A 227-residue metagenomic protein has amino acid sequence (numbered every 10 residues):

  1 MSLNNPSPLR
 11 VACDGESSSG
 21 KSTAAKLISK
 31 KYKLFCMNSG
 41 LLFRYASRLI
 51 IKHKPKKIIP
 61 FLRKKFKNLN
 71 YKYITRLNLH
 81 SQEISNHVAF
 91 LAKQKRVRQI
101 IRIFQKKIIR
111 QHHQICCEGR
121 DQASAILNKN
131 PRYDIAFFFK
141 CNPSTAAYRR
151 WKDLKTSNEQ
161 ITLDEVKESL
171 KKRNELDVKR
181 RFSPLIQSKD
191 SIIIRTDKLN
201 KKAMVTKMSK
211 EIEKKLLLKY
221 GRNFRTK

Functional and structural regions predicted by a protein language model:
S2-P6, L79, I103, W151-T156 (+1 more regions): NTP-dependent small-molecule kinase module
V11-C13: Hydrophobic anchor at the beta1->P-loop junction of P-loop NTPases
E16-S19: ATP-binding Walker
S22: Walker A/P-loop
S29-S39, K52-P55: Post-Walker A helix-loop "phosphate-sensing" segment adjacent to the P-loop in P-loop NTPases
L41-C117, D121-I126, S144-Y148, D164 (+2 more regions): ATP-dependent small-molecule kinase phosphotransfer cores that center on conserved nucleotide phosphate-binding segments
I115, Y133-F138, S191-I193: Short, well-ordered beta-strand core segments
